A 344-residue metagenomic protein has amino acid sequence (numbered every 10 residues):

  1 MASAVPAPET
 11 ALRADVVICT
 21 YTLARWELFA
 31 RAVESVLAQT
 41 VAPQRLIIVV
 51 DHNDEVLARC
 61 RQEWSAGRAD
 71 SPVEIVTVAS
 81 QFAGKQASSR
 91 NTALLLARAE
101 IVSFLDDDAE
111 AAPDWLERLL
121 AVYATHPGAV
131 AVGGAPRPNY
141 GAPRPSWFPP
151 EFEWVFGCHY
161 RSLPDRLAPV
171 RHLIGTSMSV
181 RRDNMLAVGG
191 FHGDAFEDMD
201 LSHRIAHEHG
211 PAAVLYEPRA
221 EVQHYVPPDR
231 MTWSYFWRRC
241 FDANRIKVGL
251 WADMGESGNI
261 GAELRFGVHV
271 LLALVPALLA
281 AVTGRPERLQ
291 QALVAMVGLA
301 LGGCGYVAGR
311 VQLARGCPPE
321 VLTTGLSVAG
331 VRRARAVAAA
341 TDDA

Functional and structural regions predicted by a protein language model:
M1-S35: N-proximal low-complexity "stem/linker" segments adjacent to membrane-targeting elements
V33-A79: Acidic donor-binding segment of Leloir-type glycosyltransferases
S80-A97: Glycine-rich, basic loop-to-helix element that forms the pyrophosphate-binding segment of sugar-nucleotide handling
V102: Short aromatic/hydrophobic "clamp" motif used to bind/position activated sugar donors
D114-W147: Conserved donor NDP-sugar-binding/catalytic core segment of glycosyltransferases
G134-A135, P150-V170: Short, flexible, basic/aromatic active-site loop/helix in glycosyltransferases
M178-V180, N184-V188, D194-A220: A short, conserved alpha-helix in the catalytic core of glycosyltransferases
R238-D242, E256-A344: Non-catalytic, C-terminal membrane-associated alpha-helical segments of glycosyltransferases
